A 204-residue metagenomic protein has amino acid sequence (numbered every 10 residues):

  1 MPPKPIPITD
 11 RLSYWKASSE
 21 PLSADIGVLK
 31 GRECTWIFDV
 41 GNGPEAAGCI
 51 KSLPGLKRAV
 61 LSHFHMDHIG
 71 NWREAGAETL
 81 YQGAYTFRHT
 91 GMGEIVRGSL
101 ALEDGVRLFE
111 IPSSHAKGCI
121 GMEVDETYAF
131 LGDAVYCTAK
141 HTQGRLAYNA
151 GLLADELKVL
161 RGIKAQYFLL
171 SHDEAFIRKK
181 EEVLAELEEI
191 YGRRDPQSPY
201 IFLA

Functional and structural regions predicted by a protein language model:
P2-I50, I120-Y136: Conserved beta-strand hairpin/beta-sheet module of binuclear metal-dependent hydrolase folds, prominently
P7, Y14-K16, Y81-Q82, E110 (+1 more regions): Structural signal for conserved beta-strand scaffold positions within catalytic alpha/beta enzyme cores
P21-S23, E94-V96, A116: Residues that act as N-cap/strand-start positions at coil-to-secondary-structure junctions
A24, G70, T90, K117-C119 (+1 more regions): Residues that form or flank phosphate/diphosphate-binding pockets in enzymes that use nucleotide phosphates
R32-E33, S52-L56, R73-T79, G105 (+2 more regions): Short glycine/proline-enriched coil/turn segments at helix->beta-strand junctions
T35, G43, R107, P112-R194 (+1 more regions): Metallo-beta-lactamase
N42-E103: Active-site HxH/HxHxD metal-binding segment of metal-dependent hydrolases
